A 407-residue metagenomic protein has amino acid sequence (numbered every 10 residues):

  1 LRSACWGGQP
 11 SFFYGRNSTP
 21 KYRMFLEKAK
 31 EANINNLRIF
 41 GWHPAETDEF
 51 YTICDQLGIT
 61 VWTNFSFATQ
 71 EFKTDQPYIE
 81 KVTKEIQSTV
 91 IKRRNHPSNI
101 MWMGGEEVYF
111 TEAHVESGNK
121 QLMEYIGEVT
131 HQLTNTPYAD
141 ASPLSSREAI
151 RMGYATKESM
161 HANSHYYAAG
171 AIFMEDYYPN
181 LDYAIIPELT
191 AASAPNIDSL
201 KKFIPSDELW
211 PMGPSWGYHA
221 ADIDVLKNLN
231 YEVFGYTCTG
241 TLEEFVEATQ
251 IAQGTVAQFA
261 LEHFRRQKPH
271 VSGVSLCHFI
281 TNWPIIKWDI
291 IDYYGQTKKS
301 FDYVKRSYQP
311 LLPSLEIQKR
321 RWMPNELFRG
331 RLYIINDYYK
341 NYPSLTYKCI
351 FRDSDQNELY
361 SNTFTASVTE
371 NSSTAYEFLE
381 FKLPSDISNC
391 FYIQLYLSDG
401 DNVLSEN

Functional and structural regions predicted by a protein language model:
L1-T69, Q76-M101, Y109, W216-T255: Active-site-adjacent substrate/metal-binding segments within catalytic domains of carbohydrate-active enzymes
R2-A4, L37-I39, V61-T63, G104 (+3 more regions): Hydrophobic faces of well-ordered beta-strands that scaffold small-molecule active sites in alpha/beta enzyme cores
G8-F12, P44-T47, T69-E71, V108-E112 (+9 more regions): Flexible loop/turn segments at secondary-structure boundaries
E49, I53-L57, K92, Y125-L133 (+4 more regions): Alpha-helical structural signal in soluble globular domains
Q70-T74, I150, V304: Short, charged, surface-exposed secondary-structure boundary motifs
Q87-G217, H270: Active-site region of glycoside hydrolase catalytic domains
W102, A149, A171-S354, L359-S361 (+1 more regions): Substrate-binding clefts and catalytic carboxylate motifs of secreted carbohydrate-active enzymes
I334, L345, Y360, S373-N407: Terminal connector regions
